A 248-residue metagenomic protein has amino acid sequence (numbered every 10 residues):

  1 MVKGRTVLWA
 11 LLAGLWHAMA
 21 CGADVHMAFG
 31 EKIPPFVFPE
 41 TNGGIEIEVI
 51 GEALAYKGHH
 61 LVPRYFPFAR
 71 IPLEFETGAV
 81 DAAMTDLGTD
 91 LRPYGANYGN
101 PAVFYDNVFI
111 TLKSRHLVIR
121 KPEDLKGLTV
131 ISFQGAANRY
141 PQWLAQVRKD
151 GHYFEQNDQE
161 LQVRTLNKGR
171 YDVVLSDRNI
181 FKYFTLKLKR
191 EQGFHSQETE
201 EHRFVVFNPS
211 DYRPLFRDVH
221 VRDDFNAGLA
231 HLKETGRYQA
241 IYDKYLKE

Functional and structural regions predicted by a protein language model:
L15-A18: N-terminal signal peptide c-region/cleavage motif recognized by signal peptidases
A23-Y94, E155-Q156, T235, K244-Y245: Extracytoplasmic small-molecule ligand-binding "clamshell" domains of the periplasmic binding protein/Venus flytrap
D24-F38, P122-N138: Short loop->beta-strand "edge-of-pocket" segments that line small-molecule binding or catalytic clefts across diverse
G30-K32, F104-N107, E191-N226, E248: Periplasmic-binding protein-like
I47-Y56, P122, K126-L128, G135-A136 (+2 more regions): Extended ligand-binding regions for polar small-molecule ligands
I50-H59, N100-P101, D124-K126, Q134-N157 (+2 more regions): Ligand-binding cleft/hinge of the Venus flytrap
G51, P63-D124, A136-N138, A145 (+1 more regions): Acidic, polar ligand-binding/catalytic clefts
A69-D81, N97, E160-L188: Short helices/loops that flank or line small-molecule/ion binding pockets
